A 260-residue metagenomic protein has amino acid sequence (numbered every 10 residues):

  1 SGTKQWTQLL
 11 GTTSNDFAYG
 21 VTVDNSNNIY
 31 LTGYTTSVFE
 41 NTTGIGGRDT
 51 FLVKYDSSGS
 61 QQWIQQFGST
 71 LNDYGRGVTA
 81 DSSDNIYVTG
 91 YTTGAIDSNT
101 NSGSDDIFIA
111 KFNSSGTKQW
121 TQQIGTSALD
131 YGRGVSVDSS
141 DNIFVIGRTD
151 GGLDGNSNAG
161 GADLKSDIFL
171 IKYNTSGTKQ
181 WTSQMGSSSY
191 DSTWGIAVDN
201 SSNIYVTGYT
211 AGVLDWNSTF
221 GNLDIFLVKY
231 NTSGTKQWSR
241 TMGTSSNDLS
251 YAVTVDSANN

Functional and structural regions predicted by a protein language model:
S1-N260: A sequence-level/structural motif corresponding to short, flexible coil/turn segments enriched in small polar residues
